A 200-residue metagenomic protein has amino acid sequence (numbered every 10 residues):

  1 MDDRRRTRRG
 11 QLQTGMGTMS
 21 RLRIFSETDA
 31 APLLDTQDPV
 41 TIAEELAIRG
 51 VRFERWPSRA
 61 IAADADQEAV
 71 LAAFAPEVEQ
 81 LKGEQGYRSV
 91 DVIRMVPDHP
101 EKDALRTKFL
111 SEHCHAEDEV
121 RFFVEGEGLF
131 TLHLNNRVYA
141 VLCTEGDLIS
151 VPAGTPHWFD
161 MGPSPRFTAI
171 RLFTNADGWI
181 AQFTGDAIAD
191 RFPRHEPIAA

Functional and structural regions predicted by a protein language model:
R4-Y87: N-terminal leader/capping segments at the start of a protein or of a new domain
I24, R55, D91-R94, R171: Structural signal for conserved beta-strand scaffold positions within catalytic alpha/beta enzyme cores
V92-H115: Conserved short histidine dyad/triad with adjacent acidic residue
K102, F130-L132, Y139: Short, solvent-exposed loop/turn segments at secondary-structure junctions
C114-L134: Short, conserved beta-strand element in jelly-roll/cupin
C143-P163: Conserved metal-binding segment of the jelly-roll/cupin
G162-A200: Double-stranded beta-helix
